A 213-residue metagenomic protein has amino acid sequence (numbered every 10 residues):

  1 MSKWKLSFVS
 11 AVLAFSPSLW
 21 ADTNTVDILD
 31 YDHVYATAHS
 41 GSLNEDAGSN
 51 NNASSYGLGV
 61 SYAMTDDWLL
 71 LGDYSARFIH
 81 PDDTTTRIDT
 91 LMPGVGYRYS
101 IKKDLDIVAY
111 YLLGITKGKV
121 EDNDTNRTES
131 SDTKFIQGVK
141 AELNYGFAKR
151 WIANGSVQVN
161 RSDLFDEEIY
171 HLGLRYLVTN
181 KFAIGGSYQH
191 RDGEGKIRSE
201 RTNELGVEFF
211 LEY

Functional and structural regions predicted by a protein language model:
M1-Y31: Cleavable N-terminal export/targeting peptides
W20-I79, E208, E212: Short glycine/proline- and aromatic-enriched beta-strand/turn motifs that initiate or cap beta-hairpins
D32-V34, S54-L58, D89-P93, F135-A141 (+2 more regions): Hydrophobic, lipid-facing positions within transmembrane beta-strands of outer-membrane proteins
H33-Y35, D66-G72, K102-I107, F147-G155 (+2 more regions): Repeated loop/turn-to-beta-strand initiation elements of outer-membrane beta-barrel proteins
A38-N44, Y74-H80, Y99, L113-K119 (+5 more regions): Transmembrane beta-strands of outer-membrane beta-barrel pores
N44-A53, P81-R87, K103, T133-F135 (+2 more regions): Solvent-exposed loop/turn segments connecting transmembrane beta-strands in outer-membrane beta-barrel proteins
G59-S61, G96-R98, E142-N144, R175 (+1 more regions): Transmembrane beta-barrel domains of outer membrane proteins
L174-L177, A183, E200-Y213: Outer-membrane beta-barrel "beta-signal"
